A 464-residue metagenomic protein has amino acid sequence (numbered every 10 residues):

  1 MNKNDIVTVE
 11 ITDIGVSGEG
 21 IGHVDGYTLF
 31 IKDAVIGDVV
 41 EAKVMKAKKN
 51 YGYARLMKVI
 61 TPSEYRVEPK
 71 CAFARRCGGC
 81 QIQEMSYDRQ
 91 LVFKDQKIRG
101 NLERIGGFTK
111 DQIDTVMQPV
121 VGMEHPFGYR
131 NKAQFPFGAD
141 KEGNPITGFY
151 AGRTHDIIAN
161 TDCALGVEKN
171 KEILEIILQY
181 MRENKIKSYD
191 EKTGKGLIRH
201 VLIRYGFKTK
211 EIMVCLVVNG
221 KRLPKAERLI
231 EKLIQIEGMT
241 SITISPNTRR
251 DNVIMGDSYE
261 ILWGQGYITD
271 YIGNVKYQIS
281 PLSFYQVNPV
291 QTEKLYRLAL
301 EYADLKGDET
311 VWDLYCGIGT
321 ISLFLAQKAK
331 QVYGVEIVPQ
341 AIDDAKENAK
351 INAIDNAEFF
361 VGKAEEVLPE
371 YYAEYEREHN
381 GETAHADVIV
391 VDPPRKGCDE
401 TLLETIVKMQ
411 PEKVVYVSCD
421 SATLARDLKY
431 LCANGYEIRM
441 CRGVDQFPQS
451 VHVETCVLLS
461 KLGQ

Functional and structural regions predicted by a protein language model:
M1-F73, E366: Terminal RNA-binding accessory module
N2-D5, V16, K221-I236, T240-Q464: Rossmann-like S-adenosyl-L-methionine
G20-D25, G148-A151, C215-V217, A345: Short, acidic/hydrophobic/Gly-rich beta-strand patch recurrent on exposed beta strands that often constitutes part
K43-A47, P136-D140, R204-K208, S460: Short beta-strand micro-motifs enriched in acidic
Y51, T209-M213, V451: Conserved loop-to-beta-strand segment in the C-terminal subdomain of adenylate-forming
M57-P69, R75-S188, K208, L223: Extended interfacial segments that mediate partner engagement and assembly in macromolecular machines
N131, I212, D308-E309: Nucleotide donor/acceptor-binding cores
V201: Flexible loop/N-cap segments at domain edges
